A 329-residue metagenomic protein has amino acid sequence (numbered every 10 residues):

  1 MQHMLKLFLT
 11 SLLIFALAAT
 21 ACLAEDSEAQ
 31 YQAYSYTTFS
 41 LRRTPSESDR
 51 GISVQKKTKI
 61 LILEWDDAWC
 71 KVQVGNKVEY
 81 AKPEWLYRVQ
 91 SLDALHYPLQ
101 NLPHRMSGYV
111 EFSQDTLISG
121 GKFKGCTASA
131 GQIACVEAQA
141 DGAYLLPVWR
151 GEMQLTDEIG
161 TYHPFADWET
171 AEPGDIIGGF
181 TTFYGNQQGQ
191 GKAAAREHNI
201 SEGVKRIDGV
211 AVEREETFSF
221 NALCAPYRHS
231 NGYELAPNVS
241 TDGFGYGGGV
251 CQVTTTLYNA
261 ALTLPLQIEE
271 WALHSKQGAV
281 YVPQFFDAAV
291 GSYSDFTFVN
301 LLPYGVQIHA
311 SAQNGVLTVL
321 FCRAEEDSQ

Functional and structural regions predicted by a protein language model:
M1-L9: Bacterial N-terminal signal peptides that target proteins for export
F8-A19: Bacterial N-terminal signal peptides
A19-A29: Sec-dependent signal peptide cleavage junction
A29-Q73, H104-G142: Beta-loop motif signature
V74-H104, L145-E172: Boundary regions of SH3-family modules and the immediately adjacent low-complexity/disordered segments in eukaryotic
D167-R214: Polybasic, low-complexity association/targeting segments
H198-D242, A260: Secondary-structure boundary elements
R228, L235-Q329: Exported/periplasmic cell-wall-interacting domains
